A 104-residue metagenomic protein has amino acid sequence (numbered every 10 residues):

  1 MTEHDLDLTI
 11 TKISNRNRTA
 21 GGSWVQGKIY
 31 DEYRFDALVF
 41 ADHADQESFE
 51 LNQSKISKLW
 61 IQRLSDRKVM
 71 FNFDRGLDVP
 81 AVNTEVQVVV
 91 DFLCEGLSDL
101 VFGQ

Functional and structural regions predicted by a protein language model:
M1-D45: Negatively charged, low-complexity tracts enriched in Asp/Glu with abundant Ser/Thr
E3, E32, E47-E50, E85 (+1 more regions): Glutamate identity and glutamate-enriched acidic tracts
N15-R18, Q53, D66: Intrinsically disordered, low-complexity regions enriched in Ser/Pro/Gly/Gln/His and often acidic
Y33-D36, D45, F49-E50, Q62-V69: An extracellular/secretory-lumen and virion-surface interaction module
F35, F40, D45, S54 (+2 more regions): Short linear sequence elements within intrinsically disordered, low-complexity coil regions
E50-S57: Short coil-to-beta strand junction motifs in C2/discoidin
K58-Q104: Mixed-charge, Lys/Arg-enriched low-complexity segments
